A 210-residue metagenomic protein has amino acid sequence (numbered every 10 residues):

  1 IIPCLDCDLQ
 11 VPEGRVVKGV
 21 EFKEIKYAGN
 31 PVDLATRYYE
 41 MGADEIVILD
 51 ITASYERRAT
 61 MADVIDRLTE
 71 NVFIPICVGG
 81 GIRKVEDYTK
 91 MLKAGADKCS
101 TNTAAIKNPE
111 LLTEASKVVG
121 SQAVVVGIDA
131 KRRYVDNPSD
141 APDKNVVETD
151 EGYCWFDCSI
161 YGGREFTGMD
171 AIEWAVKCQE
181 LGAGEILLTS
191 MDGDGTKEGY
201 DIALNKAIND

Functional and structural regions predicted by a protein language model:
I2-R15, A35-V47: N-terminal glycine-rich anion-binding loops that anchor highly charged ligand groups
D6, Y38, I46, V78 (+5 more regions): Conserved, mostly hydrophobic/aromatic
C7, E56-G79, T113-D129, T149 (+1 more regions): Alpha-helix-loop-beta-strand connector modules within alpha/beta enzyme cores
C7-F22, A96-L188, D192-G193: Conserved anion-binding
G19-Y39: Short catalytic helix/loop segments, enriched in acidic residues and glycine and frequently bearing histidine
M41, N71, K93-G95, L181: Structural motif
A43-D63, T103, L187-Y200: Glycine-rich, proline-tolerant flexible connector loops at the mouths of alpha/beta enzymes
